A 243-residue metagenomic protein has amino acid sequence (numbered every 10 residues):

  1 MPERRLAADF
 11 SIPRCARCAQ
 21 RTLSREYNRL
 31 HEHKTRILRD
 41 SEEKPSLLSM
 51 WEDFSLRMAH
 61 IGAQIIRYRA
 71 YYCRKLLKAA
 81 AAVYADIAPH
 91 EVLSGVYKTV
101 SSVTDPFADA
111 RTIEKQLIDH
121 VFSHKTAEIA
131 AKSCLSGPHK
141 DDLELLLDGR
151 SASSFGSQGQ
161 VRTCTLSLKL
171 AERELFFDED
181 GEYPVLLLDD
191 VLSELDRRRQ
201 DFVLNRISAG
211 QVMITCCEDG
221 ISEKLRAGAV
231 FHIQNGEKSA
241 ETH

Functional and structural regions predicted by a protein language model:
M1-L38: Extended, charged alpha-helical "arm/stalk" segments used for dimerization and assembly in large NTPase-driven machines
L38-P45: Secondary-structure edge/capping motif, primarily at the C-terminal ends of alpha-helices and the immediately following
S46-V185, E194-R198, F202-N205, D219-R226 (+1 more regions): Conserved NTPase motor "head" modules and their coupling/switch loops across ABC/AAA+ ATPases, GTPases, and GHKL ATPases
V161, G210-Q211: DNA-recognition element of transcription regulators
D189-V191: Walker B catalytic acidic pair
Q211-E218: Structural recognition of the conserved hydrophobic beta-strand(s) that form the central parallel beta-sheet of P-loop
V212, V230-H232: Conserved beta-strand scaffold positions in the cores of enzyme catalytic domains, especially in NTP/NDP-utilizing
